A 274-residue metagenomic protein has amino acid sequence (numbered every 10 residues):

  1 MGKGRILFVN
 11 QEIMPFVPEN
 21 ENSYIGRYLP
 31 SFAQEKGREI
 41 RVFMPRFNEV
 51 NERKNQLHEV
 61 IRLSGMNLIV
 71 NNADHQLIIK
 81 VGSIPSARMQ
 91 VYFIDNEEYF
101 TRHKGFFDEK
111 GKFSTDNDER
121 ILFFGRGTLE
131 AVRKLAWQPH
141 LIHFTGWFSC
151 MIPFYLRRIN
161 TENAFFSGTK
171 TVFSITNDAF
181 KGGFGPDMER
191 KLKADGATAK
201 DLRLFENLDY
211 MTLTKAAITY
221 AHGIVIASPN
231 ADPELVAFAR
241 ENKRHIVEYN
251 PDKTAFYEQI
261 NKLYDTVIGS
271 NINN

Functional and structural regions predicted by a protein language model:
M1-N274: Catalytic cores of nucleotide-sugar-dependent glycosyltransferases that transfer UDP/GDP/TDP-activated
